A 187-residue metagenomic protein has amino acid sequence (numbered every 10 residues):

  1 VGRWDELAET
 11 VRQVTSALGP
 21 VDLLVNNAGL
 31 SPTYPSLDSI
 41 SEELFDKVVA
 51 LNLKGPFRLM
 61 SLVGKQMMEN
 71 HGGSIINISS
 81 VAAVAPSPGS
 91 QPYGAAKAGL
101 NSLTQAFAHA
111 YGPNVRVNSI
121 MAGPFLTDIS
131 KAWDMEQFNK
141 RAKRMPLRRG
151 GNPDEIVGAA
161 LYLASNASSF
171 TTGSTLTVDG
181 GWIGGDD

Functional and structural regions predicted by a protein language model:
V1-E9, E42, D154-E155: The beta1-alpha1 cofactor-binding region of Rossmann-like NAD(H)/NADP(H)-dependent oxidoreductases
S31-Y34, A85, L161, T172-D187: Short C-terminal tail/terminal secondary-structure segment of NAD(P)H-dependent dehydrogenase/reductase domains
P35-L37, S41-D46, S130, R141: Substrate-binding pocket helix/loop in short-chain dehydrogenase/reductase
M60, A96, T104: Active-site helix of classical SDR
K65, A108-P113, S169: Alpha-helical segment proximal to the catalytic Tyr-Lys
S80: Residue(s) in the substrate-gating loop at a strand-loop-helix junction that position the organic substrate next
S119, K140-A167, T171, V178-G180: C-terminal helical subdomain
